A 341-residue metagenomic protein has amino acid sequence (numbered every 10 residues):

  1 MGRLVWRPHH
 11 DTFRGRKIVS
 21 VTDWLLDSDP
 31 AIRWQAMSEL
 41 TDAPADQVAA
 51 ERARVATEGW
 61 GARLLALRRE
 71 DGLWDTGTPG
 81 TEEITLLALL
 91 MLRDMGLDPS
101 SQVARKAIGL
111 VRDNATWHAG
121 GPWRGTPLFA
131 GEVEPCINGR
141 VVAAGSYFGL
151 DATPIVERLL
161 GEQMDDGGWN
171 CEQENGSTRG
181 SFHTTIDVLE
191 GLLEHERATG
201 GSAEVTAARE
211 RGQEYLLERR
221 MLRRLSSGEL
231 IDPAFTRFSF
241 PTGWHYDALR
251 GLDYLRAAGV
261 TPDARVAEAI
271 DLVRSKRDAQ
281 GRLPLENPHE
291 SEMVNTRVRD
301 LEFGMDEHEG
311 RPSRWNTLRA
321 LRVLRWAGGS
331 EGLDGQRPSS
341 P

Functional and structural regions predicted by a protein language model:
G2-P341: Preference for long, amphipathic alpha-helical scaffolds in soluble/luminal domains and all-alpha bundles
